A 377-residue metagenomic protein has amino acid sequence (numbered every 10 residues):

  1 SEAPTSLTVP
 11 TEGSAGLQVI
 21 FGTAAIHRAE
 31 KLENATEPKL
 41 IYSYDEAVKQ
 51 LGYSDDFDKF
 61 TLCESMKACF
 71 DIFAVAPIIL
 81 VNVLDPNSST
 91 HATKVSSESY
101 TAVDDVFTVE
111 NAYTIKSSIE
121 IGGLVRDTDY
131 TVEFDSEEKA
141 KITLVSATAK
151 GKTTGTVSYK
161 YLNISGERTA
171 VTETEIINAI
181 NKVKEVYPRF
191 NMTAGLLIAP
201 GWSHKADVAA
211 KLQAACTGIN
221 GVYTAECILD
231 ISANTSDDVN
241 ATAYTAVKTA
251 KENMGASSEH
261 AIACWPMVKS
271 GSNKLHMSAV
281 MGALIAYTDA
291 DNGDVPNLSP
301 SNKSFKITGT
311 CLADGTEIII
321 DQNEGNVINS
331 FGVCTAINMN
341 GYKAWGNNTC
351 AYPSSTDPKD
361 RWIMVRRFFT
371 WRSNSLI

Functional and structural regions predicted by a protein language model:
S1-V48, G52, D56-H91, V171-L376: A glycine- and small-residue-enriched flexible loop/hinge signal that marks low-structured segments
E33-A35, I115, G151-T153: Short loop/turn segments at connectors of secondary-structure elements within structured domains
I41-S43, G52, S99, A112 (+5 more regions): Intrinsically disordered, low-complexity N-terminal regions enriched in serine/proline/glycine with scattered basic
E46, D85-S88, T114, R126 (+3 more regions): Generic "edge-of-domain/loop-turn" microfeature
V83-F134: Extended beta-strand solenoid/passenger and fiber regions
Y100-V103, T131-T143, N234, K269-G271: Short, ordered beta-strand-loop transition motifs
N111-Y113, I119, T128, K141 (+5 more regions): Generic low-complexity, intrinsically disordered sequence content enriched in small uncharged/hydrophobic residues
I119-V171: Surface-exposed interaction regions enriched in Ser/Thr/Asp/Glu that occur as long low-complexity tracts or repetitive
